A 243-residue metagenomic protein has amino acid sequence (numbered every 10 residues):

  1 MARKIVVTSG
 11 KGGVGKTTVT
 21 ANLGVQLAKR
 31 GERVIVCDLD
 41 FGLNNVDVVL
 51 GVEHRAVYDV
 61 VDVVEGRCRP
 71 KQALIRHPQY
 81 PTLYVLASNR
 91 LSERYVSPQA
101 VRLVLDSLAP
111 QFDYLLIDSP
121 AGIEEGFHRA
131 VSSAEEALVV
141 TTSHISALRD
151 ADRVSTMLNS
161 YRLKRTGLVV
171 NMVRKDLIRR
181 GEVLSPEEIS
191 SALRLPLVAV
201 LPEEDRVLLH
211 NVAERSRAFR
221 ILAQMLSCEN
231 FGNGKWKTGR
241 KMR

Functional and structural regions predicted by a protein language model:
K4-R69, Y114: Walker A/P-loop NTP-binding active-site region of P-loop NTPases, recognizing the glycine-rich GxxxxGKT/S
L39-P110, L209-H210: P-loop/Walker-type NTP enzyme "switch/lid" segment
F41-L43, L91-S92, H144-S146, V173-L177 (+1 more regions): Conserved nucleotide-binding/hydrolysis micro-motifs of P-loop NTPases
A109-G126: Glycine-rich phosphate-binding loop used to anchor ATP phosphates in small-molecule kinases, encompassing both
Y114, E136, L197-A199: Well-ordered beta-strand positions
E124-I145: Inter-motif core of Ras-like GTPase G domains
L148-L163: Conserved C-terminal guanine-recognition region of P-loop GTPase G domains, centered on the G4
S160-R243: C-terminal lobe/tail of nucleotide-utilizing enzymes
